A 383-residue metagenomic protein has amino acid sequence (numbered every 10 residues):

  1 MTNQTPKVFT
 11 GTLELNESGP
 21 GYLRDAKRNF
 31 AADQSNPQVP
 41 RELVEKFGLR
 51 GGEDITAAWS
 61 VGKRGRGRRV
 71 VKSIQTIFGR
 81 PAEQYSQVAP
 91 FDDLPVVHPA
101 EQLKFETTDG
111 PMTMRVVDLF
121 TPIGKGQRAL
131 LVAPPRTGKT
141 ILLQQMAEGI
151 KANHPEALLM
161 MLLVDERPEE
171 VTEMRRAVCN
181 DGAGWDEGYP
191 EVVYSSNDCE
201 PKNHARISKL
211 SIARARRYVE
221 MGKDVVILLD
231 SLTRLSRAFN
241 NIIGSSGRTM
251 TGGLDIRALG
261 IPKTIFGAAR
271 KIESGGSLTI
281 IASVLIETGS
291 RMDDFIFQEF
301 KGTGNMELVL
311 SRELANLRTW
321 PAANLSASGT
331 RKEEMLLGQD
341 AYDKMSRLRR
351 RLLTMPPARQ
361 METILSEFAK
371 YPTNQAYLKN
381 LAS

Functional and structural regions predicted by a protein language model:
M1-Q84: N-terminal "pre-motor" subdomain/linker immediately upstream of P-loop NTPase catalytic cores
N3-F9, M112-V116, S211-A213: Phosphate-interacting basic helix/loop segments used at nucleotide- and nucleic-acid interfaces
T5-K7, L15-G19, A31, L49-E53 (+9 more regions): Short flexible coil/turn linkers enriched for glycine and charged/polar residues that connect secondary-structure
F9, V39-E42, A58-S60, V70 (+4 more regions): Short beta-alpha junctions and helix-cap segments that line functional grooves
D25, A32-Q34, Q38, L43-R50 (+6 more regions): Ordered, soluble secondary-structure elements with a strong preference for glycine-centered loop motifs and nearby
A31-Q34, R128-L130, M250-T251, K332: Short small-residue beta-strand/loop micro-motif enriched in glycine and branched aliphatics
R64-L131: P-loop NTP-binding catalytic core
R136-G138, Q144-S383: P-loop NTPase catalytic core
